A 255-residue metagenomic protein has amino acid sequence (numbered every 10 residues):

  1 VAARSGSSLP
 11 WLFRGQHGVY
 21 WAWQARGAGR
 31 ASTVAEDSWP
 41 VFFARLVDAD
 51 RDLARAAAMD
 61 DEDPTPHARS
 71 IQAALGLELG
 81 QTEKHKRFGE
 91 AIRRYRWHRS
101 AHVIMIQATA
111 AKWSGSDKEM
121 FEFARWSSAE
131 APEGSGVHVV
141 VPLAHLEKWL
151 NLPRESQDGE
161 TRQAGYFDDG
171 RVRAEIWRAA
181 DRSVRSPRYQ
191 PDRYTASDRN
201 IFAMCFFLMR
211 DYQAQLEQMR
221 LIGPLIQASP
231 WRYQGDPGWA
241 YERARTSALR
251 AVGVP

Functional and structural regions predicted by a protein language model:
V1-A3, Q16-E62, P66-R94, S100-E130 (+3 more regions): Short coil/linker segments at helix-helix boundaries
V1-G6, W11: N-terminal low-complexity, intrinsically disordered segments
S8-L9, D63-T65, R99-S100, S135 (+1 more regions): Helix-start (N-cap) detector for alpha-helical repeat units in TPR-like alpha-solenoids, especially tetratricopeptide
S135-P142, Q190-R193: Alpha-solenoid helical repeat architecture
G165-P255: Fungal-biased detection of long, low-complexity, Ser/Thr- and Lys/Arg-rich intrinsically disordered regions
